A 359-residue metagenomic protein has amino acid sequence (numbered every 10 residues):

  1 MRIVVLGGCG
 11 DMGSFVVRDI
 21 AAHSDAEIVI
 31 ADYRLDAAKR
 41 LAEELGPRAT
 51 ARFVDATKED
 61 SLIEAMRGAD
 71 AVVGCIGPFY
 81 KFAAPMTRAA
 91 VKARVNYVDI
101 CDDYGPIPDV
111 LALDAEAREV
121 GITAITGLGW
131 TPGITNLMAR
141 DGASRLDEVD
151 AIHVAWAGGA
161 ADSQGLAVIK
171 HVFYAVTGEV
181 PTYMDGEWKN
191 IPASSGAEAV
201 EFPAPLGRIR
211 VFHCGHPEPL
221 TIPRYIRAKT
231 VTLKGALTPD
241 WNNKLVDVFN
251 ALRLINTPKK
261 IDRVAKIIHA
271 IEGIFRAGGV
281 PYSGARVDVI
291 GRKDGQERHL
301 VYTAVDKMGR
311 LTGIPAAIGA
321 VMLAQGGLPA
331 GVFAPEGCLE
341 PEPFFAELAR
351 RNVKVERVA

Functional and structural regions predicted by a protein language model:
I3-A21: N-terminal Rossmann NAD(P)H-binding glycine-rich loop of SDR-like oxidoreductase domains
E27-V29: Short beta-strand element of Class I
R34-D36: Helix N-cap at the beta1-alpha1 junction of Rossmann-like dinucleotide-binding domains, i.e., the first residues
E44-K58: Rossmann-fold cofactor-recognition segment
V54-A69, C75-P78: Conserved Rossmann-fold cofactor-binding substructure of NAD(P)-dependent oxidoreductases
P78, A89-I107: ADP-ribose/adenylate-binding Rossmann-like module
C101-I122: Rossmann-fold NAD(P)-binding glycine/threonine-rich loop
S144-A359: C-terminal catalytic/substrate-binding lobe primarily of soluble NAD(P)-dependent oxidoreductases
